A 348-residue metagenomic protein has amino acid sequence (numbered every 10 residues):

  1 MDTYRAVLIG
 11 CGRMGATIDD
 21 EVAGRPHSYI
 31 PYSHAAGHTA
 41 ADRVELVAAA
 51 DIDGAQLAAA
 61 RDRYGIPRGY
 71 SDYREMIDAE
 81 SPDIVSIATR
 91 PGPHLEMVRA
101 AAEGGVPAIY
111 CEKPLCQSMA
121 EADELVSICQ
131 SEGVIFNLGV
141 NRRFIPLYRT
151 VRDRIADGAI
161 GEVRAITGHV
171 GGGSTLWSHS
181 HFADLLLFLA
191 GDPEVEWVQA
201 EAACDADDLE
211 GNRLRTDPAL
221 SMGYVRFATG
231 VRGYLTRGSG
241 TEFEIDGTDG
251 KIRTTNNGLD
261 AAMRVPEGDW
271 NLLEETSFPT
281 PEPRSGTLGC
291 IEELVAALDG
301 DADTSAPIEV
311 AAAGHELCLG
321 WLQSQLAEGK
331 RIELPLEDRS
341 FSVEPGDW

Functional and structural regions predicted by a protein language model:
M1-Y4, I9, I84-S86, D123 (+1 more regions): C-terminal helix-rich "cap/oligomerization" subdomain common to oxidoreductases
M1-Y64: N-terminal Rossmann-like dinucleotide-binding module
L8, Y110-C111, F136-L138, L235 (+1 more regions): Hydrophobic residues in well-ordered beta-strands that form the structural core
I66-Y73: Conserved SAM-binding strand-loop segment of SAM-dependent methyltransferases
A79, D83-I84, R90-P91, L95-R143: Beta-strand-loop-alpha-helix segment that lines the small-molecule cofactor/substrate pocket of alpha/beta enzymes
P146-R164: Rossmann-like NAD(P)H-binding beta-loop-alpha module
V163-E242, E309: Rossmann-like dinucleotide-binding domain that binds NAD(P)(H)
R226-C290, P307, W321, L334-L336 (+2 more regions): NAD(P)-dinucleotide binding in Rossmann-like oxidoreductases
